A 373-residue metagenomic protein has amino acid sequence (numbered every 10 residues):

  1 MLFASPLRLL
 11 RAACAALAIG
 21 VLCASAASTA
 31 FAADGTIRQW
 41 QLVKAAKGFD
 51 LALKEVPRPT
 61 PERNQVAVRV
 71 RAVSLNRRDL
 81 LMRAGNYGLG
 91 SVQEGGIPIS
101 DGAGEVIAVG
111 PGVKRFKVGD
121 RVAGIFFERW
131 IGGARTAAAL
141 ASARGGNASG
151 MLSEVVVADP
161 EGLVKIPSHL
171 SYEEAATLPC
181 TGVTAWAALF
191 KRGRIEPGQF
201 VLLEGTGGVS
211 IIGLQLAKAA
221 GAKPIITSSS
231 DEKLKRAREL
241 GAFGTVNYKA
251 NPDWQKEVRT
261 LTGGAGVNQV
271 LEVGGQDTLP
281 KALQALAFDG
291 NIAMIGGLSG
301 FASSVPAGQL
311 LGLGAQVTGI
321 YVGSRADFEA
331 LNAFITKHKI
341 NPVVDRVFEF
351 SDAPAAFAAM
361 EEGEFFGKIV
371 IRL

Functional and structural regions predicted by a protein language model:
A13-S25: Bacterial N-terminal signal peptides
T29-G102, A158, R372: Short N-terminal strand-loop motif that marks the start of NAD(P)H/FAD-dependent oxidoreductase cofactor-binding domains
A33-I37, G264, I340-V343, A355-L373: C-terminal capping/lid region of NAD(P)-dependent oxidoreductase domains
K54, V267, A333-A355: Glycine- and charged-residue-rich phosphate/anionic-cofactor binding loop of Rossmann-like
P59-V73, N86-I131, N147-S149, P167-H169: Glycine-rich beta-strand-centered segment in the early N-terminal region that forms part of a ligand/cofactor-binding
F126-E204: NAD(P)H dinucleotide-binding glycine-rich loop of Rossmann-like/cofactor-binding domains, especially the beta1-alpha1
A139-A141, D231, R238, V273-V343 (+1 more regions): Glycine-rich phosphate-binding loop and adjacent beta-alpha segment of Rossmann(oid) nucleotide-cofactor-binding
F200-T206, K218-T278: Adenosine-nucleotide cofactor-binding segment
